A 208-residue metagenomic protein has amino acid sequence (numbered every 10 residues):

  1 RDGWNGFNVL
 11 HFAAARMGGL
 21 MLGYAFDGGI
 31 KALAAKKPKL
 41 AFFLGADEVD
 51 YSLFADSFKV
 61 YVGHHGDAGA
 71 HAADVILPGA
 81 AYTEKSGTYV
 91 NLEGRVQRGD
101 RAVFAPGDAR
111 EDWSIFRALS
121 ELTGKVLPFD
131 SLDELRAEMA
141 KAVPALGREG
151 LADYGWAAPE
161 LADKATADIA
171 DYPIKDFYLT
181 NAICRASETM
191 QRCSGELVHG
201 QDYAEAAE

Functional and structural regions predicted by a protein language model:
R1-G150, H199-E208: Non-catalytic alpha/beta scaffold blocks inside enzyme catalytic domains
R136-E208: Long, low-complexity segments enriched in small/aliphatic residues
